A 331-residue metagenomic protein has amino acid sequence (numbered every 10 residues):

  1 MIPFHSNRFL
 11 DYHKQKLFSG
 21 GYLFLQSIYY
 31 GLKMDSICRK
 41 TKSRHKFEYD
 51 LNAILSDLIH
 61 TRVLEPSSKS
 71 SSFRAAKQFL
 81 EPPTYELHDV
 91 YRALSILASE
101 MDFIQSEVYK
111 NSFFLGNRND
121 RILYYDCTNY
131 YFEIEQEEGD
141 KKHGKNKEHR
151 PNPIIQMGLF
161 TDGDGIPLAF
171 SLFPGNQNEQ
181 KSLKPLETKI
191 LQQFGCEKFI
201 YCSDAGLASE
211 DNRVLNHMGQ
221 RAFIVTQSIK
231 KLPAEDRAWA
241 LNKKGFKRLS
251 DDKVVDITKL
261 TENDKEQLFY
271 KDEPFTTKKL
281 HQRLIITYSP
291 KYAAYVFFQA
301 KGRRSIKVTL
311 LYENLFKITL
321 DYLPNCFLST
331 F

Functional and structural regions predicted by a protein language model:
M1-G139, P151, G158-S171, N176: Dynamic "connector" segments at or just before major functional cores
M1-R8, L168, C196, E210-T226 (+1 more regions): N-terminal leader/early-domain signal
S67-F73, P83-T84, F132-E135, K141-K142 (+7 more regions): Short helix/loop capping segments that flank catalytic or ligand/cofactor-binding pockets
S72, R121-Y130, G165, L183 (+5 more regions): Short, conserved catalytic/metal-binding motifs centered on acidic residues
F79-Y85, G116, G163-I166, I190-F199 (+1 more regions): Secondary-structure transition/capping motifs at alpha-helix termini and the adjoining loop/turn into the next element
P153-I155, A169-L172, Q220-F331: An anionic, glycine-rich sequence signature occurring as long contiguous blocks
S171-Q193: Active-site beta-loop-alpha junctions of metal-dependent nucleic acid enzymes, especially the RNase H-like/DDE
N178, C202-D211, I229-K231: Acidic, metal-coordinating catalytic cores used for nucleic-acid/nucleotide bond scission and strand-transfer chemistry
